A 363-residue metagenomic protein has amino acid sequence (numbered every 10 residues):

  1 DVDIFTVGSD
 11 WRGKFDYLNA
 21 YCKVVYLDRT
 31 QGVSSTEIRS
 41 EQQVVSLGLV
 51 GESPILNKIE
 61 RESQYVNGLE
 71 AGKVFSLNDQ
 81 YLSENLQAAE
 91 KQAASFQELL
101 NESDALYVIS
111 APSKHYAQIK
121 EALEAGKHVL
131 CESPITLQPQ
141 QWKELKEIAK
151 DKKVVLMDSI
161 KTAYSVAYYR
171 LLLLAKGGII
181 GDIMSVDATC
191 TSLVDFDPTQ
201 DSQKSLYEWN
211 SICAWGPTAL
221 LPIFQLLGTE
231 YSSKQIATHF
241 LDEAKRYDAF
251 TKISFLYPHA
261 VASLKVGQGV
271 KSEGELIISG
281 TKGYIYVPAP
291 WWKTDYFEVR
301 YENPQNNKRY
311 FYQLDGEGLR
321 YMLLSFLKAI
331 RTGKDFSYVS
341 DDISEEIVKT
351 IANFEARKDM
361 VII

Functional and structural regions predicted by a protein language model:
D1-V44: Classical nucleotidyltransferase
Q43-Q87: N-terminal Rossmann-like dinucleotide-binding module
L49, E98, A105-S110, S325-I363: C-terminal helix-rich "cap/oligomerization" subdomain common to oxidoreductases
A88-K146: Beta-loop-alpha module in the N-terminal Rossmann-like domain of NAD(P)-dependent dehydrogenases, especially those
C131-E132, L156-D158, V287: Hydrophobic residues in well-ordered beta-strands that form the structural core
E144-K161, D182-V186: Rossmann-fold dehydrogenase core element
A163-K234: Predominantly a Rossmann-like dinucleotide-binding segment in NAD(P)-dependent oxidoreductases
A214-K293, L323-K334: Contiguous beta-strand/loop segments that form the cofactor/metal-binding neighborhood of enzyme cores
